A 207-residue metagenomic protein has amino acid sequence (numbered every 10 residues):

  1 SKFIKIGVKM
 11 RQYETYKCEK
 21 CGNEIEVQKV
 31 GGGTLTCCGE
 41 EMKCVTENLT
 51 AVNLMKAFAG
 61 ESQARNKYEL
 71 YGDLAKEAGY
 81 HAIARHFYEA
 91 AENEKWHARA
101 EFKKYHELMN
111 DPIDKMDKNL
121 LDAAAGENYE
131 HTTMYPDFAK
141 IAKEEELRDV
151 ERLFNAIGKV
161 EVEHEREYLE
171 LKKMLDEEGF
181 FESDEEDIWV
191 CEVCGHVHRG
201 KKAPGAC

Functional and structural regions predicted by a protein language model:
S1-K9: Short, Lys/Arg-enriched N-terminal segments with co-localized hydrophobic residues within the first ~10-30 amino acids
M10-Y16, E185-W189: Short structural boundary motif marking the start of a folded domain
G22, C38-E41, G195: Cys/His-coordinated zinc-binding microdomains
E24, E47-A206: Non-heme di-metal
G31-E41, A203-C207: Cysteine-rich micro-motifs
M42-T46: Short metal-binding segments enriched for Cys and/or His
